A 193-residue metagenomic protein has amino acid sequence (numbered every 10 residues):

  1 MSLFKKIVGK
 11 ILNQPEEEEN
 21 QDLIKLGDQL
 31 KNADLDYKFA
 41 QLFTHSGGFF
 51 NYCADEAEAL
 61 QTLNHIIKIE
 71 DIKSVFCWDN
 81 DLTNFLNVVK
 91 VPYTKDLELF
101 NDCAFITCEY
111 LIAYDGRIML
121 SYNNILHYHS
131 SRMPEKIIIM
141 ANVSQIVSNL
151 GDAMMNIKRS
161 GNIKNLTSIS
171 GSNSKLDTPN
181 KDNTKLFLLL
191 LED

Functional and structural regions predicted by a protein language model:
S2-D193: The feature marks the mature, well-folded catalytic cores of soluble enzymes
